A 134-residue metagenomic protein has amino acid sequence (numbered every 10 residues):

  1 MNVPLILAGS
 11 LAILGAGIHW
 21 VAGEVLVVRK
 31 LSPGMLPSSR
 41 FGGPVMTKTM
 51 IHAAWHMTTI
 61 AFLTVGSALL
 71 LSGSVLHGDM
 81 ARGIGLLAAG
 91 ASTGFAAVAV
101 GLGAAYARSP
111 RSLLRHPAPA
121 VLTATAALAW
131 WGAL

Functional and structural regions predicted by a protein language model:
N2-G9, V45-W55, G78, R82-A89 (+1 more regions): Membrane-water interface of alpha-helical transmembrane segments
N2-V25: N-terminal signal-anchor transmembrane alpha helix
V3, R29-P33, S72, T123-W131: Polytopic alpha-helical membrane-helix bundles and their juxtamembrane interface segments in multi-pass membrane
S10, A22, L26, K30-S74 (+1 more regions): Core segments of alpha-helical transmembrane spans in multipass integral membrane proteins
F62-S72, L114-A126: Alpha-helical membrane-embedding segments and immediately adjacent membrane-interface amphipathic helices
G66-G85, G103-A107: Juxtamembrane helix-break-helix junctions at the cytosolic face of small multi-pass alpha-helical membrane proteins
G85-V100, P119-T125: Hydrophobic alpha-helical membrane segments
A97-R115, A129-L134: Membrane-helix boundary connector in multi-pass membrane proteins
